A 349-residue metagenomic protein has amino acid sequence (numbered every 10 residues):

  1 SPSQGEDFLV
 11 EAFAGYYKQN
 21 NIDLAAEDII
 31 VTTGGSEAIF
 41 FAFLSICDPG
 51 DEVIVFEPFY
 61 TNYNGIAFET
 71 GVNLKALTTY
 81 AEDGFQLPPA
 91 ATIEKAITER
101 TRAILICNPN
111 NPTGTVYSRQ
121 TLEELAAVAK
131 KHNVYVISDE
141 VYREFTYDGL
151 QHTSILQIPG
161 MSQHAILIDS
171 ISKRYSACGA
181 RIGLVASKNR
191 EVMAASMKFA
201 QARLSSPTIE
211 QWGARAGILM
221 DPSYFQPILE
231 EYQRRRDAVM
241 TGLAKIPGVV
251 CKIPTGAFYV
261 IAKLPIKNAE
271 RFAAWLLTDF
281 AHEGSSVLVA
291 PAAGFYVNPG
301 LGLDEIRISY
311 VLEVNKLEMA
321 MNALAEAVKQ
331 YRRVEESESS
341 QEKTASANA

Functional and structural regions predicted by a protein language model:
S1-L9: A glycine-/small-polar-enriched, mobile loop at the entrance of the PLP active site in fold-type I
F8, Q19-A349: PLP-dependent class I/II
